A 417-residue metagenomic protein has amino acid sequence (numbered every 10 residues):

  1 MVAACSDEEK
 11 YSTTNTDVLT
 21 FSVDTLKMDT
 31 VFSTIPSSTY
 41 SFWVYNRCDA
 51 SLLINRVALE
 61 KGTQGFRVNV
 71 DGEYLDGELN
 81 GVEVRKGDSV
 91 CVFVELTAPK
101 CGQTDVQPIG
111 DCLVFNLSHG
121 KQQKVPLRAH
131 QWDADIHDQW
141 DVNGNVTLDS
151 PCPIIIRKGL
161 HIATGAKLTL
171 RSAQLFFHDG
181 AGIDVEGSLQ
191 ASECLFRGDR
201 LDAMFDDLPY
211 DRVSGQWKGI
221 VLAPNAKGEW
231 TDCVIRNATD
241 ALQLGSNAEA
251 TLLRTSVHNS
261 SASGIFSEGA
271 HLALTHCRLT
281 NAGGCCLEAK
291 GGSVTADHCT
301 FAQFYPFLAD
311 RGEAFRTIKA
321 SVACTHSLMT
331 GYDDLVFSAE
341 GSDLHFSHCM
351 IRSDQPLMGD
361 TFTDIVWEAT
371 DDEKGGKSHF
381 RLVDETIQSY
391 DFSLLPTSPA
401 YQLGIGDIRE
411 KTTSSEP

Functional and structural regions predicted by a protein language model:
V2-A4: C-terminal motif of bacterial Sec signal peptides marking the signal peptidase cleavage site
E9-S12, L19-T30, I35-P36, S41 (+1 more regions): Beta-strand/loop edge motif enriched in small/polar residues
S37-S38, D49-I54: Short acidic/proline- and small/hydrophobic-mixed sequence motifs that coincide with surface turns and coil-to-beta
V44-C48: Asparagine-centered strand-capping/turn motif at beta-strand->loop junctions
L52, F66-V68, L168: Hydrophobic positions in the central parallel beta-sheet of the AAA+
R56-E60, L148: Change to "...patches in solvent-exposed regions of secreted, membrane-anchored, or virion-exposed structural
L59-E78: Short, solvent-exposed loop/linker segments at beta-strand-coil boundaries, enriched for Pro/Gly and Ser/Thr
